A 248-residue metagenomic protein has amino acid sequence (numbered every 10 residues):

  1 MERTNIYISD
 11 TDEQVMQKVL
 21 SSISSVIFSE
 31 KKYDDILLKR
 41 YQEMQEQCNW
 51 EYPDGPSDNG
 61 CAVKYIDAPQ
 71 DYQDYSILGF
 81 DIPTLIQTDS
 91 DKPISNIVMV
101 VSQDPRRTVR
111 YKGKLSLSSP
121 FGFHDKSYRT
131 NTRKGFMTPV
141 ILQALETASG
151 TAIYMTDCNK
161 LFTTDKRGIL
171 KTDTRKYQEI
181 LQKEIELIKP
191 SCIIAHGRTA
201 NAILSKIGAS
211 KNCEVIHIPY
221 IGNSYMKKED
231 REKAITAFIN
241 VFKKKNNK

Functional and structural regions predicted by a protein language model:
M1-Q14, N247-K248: Short, Lys/Arg-enriched, disordered terminal segments
T4-I6, D10, D157-N159, I218-G222: Residues at the C-termini of beta-strands that transition into short coil/loop
E13-C192, A200: A polyanion-binding, active-site-adjacent surface
K160-L161, R198-A202, I221-S224: Short Gly/Pro-enriched loop/turn and capping motifs at secondary-structure junctions
L204-K211: Short, aromatic/basic amphipathic alpha-helical patches
K211-N246: Short, flexible loop segments at boundaries between secondary-structure elements
